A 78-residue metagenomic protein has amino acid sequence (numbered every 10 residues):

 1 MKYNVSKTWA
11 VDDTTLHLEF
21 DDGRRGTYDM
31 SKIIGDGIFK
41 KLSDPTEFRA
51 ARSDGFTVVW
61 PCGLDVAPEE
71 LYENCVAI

Functional and structural regions predicted by a protein language model:
M1-I78: Motif-centric detector for short Cys/His coordination patterns
